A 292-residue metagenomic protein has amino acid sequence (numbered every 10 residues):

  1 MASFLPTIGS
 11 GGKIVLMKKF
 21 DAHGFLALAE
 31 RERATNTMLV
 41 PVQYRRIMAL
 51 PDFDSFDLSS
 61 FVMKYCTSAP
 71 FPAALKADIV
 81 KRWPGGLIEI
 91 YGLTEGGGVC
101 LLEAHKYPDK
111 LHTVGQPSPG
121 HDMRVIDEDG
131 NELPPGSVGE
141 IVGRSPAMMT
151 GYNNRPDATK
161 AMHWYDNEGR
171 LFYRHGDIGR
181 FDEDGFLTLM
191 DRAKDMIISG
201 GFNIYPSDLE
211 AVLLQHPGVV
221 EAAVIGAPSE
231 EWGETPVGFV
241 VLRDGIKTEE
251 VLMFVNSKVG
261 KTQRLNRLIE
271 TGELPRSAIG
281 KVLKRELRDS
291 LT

Functional and structural regions predicted by a protein language model:
L5, G9-G12, L26, R31-L39 (+2 more regions): Gly/Ser/Thr-rich phosphate-binding loop
A29, T37-V40, L50, D129 (+7 more regions): AMP-binding/adenylate-forming catalytic core of the ANL superfamily
D52, S60, G85, G120 (+4 more regions): Glycine-centered tight turns that cap/initiate beta-strands
T67, I88-E95, G115-P117, I225-P228 (+1 more regions): Beta-strand->loop->alpha-helix junctions that form or flank phosphate-binding loops in nucleotide-handling enzymes
S68, G92, G115, G130 (+2 more regions): Active-site glycine-centered loops adjacent to acidic/histidine catalytic or metal-binding residues that shape
C100-A104, I126-D127, R144, V241: Short beta-strand-to-turn element immediately C-terminal to the catalytic PLP-Schiff-base lysine in fold type I
H112-P117, M162, G169-L171: Short Gly/Pro-enriched turn/cap motifs at secondary-structure boundaries
P117-G120, N131-W164, I204, I246: Conserved ATP/PPi-binding loop(s) of AMP-dependent carboxylate-activating enzymes
